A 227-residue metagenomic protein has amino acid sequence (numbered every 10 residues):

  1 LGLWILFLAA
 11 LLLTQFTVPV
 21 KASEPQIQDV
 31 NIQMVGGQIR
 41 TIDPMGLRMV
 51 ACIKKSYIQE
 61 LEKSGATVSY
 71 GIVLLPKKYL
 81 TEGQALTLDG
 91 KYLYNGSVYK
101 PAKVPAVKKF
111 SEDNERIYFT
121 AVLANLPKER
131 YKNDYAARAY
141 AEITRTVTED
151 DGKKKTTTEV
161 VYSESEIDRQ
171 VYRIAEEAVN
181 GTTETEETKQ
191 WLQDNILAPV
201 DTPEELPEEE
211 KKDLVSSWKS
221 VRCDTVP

Functional and structural regions predicted by a protein language model:
G2-Q15: Bacterial N-terminal signal peptides
L13-Q26: Sec-dependent signal peptide cleavage junction
S23-P227: Short, surface-exposed linear motifs at loops/turns and structural transition points
